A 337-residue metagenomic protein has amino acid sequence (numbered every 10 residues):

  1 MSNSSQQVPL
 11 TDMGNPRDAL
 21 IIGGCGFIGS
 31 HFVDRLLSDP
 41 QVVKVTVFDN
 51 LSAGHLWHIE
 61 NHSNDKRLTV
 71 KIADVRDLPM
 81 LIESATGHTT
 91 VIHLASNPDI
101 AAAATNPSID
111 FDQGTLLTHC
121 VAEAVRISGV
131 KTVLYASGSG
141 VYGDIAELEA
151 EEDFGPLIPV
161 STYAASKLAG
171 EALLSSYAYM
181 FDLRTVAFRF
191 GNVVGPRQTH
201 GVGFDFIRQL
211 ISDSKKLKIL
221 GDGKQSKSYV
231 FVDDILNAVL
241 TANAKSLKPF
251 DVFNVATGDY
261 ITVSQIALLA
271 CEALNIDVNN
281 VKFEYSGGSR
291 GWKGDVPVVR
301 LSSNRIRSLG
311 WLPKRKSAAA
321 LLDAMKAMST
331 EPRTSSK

Functional and structural regions predicted by a protein language model:
M1-G191: N-terminal Rossmann-like NAD(P)+-binding domain of SDR-like oxidoreductases, especially those catalyzing
N3, T11, A73, I211-K337: C-terminal substrate-binding subdomain of Rossmann-fold SDR/epimerase-dehydratase oxidoreductases
H31, D39, W57, N106 (+6 more regions): Generic structural signal for alpha-helix termini and adjacent loop/cap motifs
P79, A101, S108, H119 (+6 more regions): Residues in well-ordered alpha-helical elements
L148, H200-Q209: A glycine/serine/threonine-rich, flexible loop-to-helix segment that serves as the NAD(P) cofactor-binding "lid"
P159-S166, F190, G195, T199-G203 (+1 more regions): The catalytic Tyr-centered alpha-helix of NAD(P)H-dependent dehydrogenases
A169, L173, Y177, F206 (+2 more regions): Hydrophobic alpha-helix immediately C-terminal to the catalytic Tyr-X-X-X-Lys motif of short-chain
